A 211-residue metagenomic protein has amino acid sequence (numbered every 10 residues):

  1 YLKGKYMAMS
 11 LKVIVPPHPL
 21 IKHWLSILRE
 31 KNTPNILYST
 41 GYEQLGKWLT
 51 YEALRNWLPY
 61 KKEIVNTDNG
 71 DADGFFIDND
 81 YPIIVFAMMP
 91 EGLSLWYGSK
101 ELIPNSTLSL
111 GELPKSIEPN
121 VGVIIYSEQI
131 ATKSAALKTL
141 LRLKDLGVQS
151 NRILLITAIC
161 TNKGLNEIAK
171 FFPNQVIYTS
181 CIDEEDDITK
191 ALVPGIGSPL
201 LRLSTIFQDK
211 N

Functional and structural regions predicted by a protein language model:
Y1-N211: PRPP-associated nucleotide enzymes
